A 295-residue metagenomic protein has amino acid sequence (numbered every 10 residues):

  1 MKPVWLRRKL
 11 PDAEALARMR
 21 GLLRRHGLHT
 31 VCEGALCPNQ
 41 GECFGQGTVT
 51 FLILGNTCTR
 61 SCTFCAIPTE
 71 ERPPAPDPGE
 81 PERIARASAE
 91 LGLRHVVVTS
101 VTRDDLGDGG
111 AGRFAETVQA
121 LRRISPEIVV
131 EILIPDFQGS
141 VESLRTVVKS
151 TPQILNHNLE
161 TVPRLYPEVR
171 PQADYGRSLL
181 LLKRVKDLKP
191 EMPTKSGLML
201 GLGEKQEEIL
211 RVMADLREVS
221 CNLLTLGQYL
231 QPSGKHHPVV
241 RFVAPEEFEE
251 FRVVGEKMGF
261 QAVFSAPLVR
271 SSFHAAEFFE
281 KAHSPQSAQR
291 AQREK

Functional and structural regions predicted by a protein language model:
M1-T50, L54, A66, E82-R86 (+5 more regions): Auxiliary Fe-S-binding modules of radical SAM enzymes
P38, T59, P163: Nucleotide phosphate-binding site architecture
L52, V101, E131-P135: Structural motif
T59-S100: Glycine-rich active-site/cofactor-binding loop and its immediate structural neighborhood
E71, V97-G107, F137-S140, Q153-Y175 (+3 more regions): Conserved radical SAM core fold
V96-V98, V130, L155-H157, L224 (+1 more regions): Hydrophobic residues within beta-strands of alpha/beta enzymes
D108-G109, A275: Metal-dependent catalytic neighborhoods of phosphoester/phosphodiester hydrolases
G109-G112, S140-K149: Distinct, well-ordered alpha-helical segments
